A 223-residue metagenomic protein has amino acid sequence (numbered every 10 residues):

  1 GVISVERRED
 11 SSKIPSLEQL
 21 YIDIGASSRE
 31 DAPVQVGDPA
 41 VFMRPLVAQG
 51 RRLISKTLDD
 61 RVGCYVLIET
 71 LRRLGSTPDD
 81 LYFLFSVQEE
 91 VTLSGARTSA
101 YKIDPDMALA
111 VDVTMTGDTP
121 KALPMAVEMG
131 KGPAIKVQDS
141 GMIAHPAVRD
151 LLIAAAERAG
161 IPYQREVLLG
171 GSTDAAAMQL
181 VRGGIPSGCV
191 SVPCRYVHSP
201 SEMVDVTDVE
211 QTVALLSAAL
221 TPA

Functional and structural regions predicted by a protein language model:
G1-A223: N-terminal hydrophobic/helix-forming segments and targeting peptides
